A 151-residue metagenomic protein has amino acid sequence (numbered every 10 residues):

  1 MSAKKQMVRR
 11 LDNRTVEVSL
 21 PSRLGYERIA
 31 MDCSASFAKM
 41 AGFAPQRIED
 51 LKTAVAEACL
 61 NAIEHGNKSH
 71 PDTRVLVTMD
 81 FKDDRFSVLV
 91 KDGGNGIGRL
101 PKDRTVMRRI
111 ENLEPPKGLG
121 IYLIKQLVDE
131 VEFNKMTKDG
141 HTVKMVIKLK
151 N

Functional and structural regions predicted by a protein language model:
M1-E17, I63-N151: Conserved beta-strand-loop-beta-strand hairpin that lines the nucleotide-binding pocket of ATP/GTP-utilizing enzymes
E17-I29: STAS-typified acidic loop motif
S22, F43-Q46, H70: Structural signature of the histidine kinase catalytic ATP-binding subdomain
E27, M31-S34, I124: Heptad-repeat coiled-coil signal-transmission/dimerization helices
D32-A56, L113-P115: Conserved short strand/loop->alpha-helix "switch" segment adjacent to the catalytic nucleotide/phosphoryl-transfer site
E57, N61: Conserved polar catalytic motif of the HATPase_c/GHKL fold
